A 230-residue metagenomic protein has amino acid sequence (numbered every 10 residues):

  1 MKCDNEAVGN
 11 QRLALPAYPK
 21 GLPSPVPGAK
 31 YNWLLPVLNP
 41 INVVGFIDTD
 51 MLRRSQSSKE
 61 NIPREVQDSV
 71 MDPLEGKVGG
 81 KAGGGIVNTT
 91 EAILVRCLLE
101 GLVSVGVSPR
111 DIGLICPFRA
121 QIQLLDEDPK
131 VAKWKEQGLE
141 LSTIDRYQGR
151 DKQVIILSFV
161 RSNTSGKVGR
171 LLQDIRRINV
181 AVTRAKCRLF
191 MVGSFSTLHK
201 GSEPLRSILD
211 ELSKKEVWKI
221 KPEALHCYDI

Functional and structural regions predicted by a protein language model:
M1, E6, I41, P129-V131 (+1 more regions): Helicase C-terminal subdomain and adjacent C-terminal extension
Q11-E127: Conserved helicase/translocase motor-coupling segment
A29-W33, L98-G101, E140-T143, V168 (+1 more regions): Eukaryotic intrinsically disordered and solvent-exposed regulatory patches
F46-R53, L157-V160, G193: Short loop/turn segments at strand-loop or loop-helix junctions that form parts of catalytic or ligand-binding pockets
R53-S55, A120-L125, Q148, N163-S165 (+1 more regions): Flexible loop/turn segments at secondary-structure boundaries
C116-A120, E140-Q148: Conserved helicase motor
D128-T143: Flexible, glycine/threonine-enriched loop-and-boundary segments that flank and lead into catalytic domains of large
S142, R150-S162, V180, R188-V192: A short beta-strand element within the Helicase C-terminal
